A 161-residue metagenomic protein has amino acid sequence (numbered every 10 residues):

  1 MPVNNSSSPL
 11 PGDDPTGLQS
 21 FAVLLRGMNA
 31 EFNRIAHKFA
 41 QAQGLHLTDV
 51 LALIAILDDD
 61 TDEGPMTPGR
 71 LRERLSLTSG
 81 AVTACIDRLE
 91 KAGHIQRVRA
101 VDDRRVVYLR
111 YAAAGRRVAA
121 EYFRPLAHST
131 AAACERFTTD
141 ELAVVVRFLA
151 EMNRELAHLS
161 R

Functional and structural regions predicted by a protein language model:
M1-P11, L142-R161: C-terminal regulatory/oligomerization modules of transcriptional regulators
M1-Q43: N-terminal leader segment of winged-helix/HTH proteins
F21, M28-E31, L126, A133 (+1 more regions): Amphipathic alpha-helices that form helix-helix packing interfaces
A36-L77: N-terminal helix-turn-helix DNA-binding core of bacterial DNA-binding proteins
G80: Key DNA-contact positions within bacterial/archaeal DNA-binding proteins
D87-A143: Charged, amphipathic alpha-helical coiled-coil/dimerization segments
